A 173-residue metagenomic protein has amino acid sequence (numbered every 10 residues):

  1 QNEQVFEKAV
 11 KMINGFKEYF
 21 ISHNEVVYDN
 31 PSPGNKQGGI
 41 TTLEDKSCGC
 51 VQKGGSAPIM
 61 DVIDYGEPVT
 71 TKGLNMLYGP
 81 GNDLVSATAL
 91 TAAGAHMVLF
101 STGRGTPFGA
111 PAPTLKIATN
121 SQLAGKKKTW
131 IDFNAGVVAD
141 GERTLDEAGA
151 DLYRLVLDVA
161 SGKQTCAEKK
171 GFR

Functional and structural regions predicted by a protein language model:
Q1-R173: Anaerobic metallocofactor- and corrinoid-dependent redox/one-carbon enzyme cores, especially those from methanogenesis
